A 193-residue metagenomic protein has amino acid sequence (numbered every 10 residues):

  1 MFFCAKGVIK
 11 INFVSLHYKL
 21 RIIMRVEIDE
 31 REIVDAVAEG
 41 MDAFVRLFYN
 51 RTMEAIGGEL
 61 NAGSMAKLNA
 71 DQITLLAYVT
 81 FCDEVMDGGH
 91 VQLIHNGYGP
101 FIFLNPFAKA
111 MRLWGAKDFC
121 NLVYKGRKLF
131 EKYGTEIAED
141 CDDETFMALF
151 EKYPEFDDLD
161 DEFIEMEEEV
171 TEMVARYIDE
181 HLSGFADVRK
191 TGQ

Functional and structural regions predicted by a protein language model:
K6, K10-S15, K19, I23: Short, positively charged and aromatic/hydrophobic N-terminal segments
R25-V91, H95-L104, A110-Q193: Extended, alpha-helix-rich binding/interface surfaces that flank or overlap catalytic cores and mediate recognition
